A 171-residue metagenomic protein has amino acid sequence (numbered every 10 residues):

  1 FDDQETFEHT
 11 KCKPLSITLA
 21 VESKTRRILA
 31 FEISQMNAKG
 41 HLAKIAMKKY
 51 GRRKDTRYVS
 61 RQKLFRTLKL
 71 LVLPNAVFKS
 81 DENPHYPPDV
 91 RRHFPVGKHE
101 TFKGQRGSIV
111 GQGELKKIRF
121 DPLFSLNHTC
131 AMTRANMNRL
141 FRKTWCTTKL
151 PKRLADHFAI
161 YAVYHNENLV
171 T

Functional and structural regions predicted by a protein language model:
F1-T171: Residue-level recognition of single "structural anchor" positions that define or cap local secondary structure
